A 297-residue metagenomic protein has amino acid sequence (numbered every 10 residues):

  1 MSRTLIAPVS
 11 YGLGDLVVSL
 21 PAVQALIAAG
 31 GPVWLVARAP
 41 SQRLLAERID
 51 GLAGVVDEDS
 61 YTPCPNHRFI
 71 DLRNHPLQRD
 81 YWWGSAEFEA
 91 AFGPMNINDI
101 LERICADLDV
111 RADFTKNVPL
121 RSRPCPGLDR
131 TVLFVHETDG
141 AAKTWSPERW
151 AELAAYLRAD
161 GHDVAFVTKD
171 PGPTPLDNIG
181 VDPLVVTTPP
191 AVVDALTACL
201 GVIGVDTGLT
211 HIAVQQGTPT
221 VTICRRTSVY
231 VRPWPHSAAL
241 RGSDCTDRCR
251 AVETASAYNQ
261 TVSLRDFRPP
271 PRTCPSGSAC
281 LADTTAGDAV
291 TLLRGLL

Functional and structural regions predicted by a protein language model:
M1-L297: Catalytic machinery of carbohydrate-active enzymes, primarily nucleotide-sugar-dependent glycosyltransferases
